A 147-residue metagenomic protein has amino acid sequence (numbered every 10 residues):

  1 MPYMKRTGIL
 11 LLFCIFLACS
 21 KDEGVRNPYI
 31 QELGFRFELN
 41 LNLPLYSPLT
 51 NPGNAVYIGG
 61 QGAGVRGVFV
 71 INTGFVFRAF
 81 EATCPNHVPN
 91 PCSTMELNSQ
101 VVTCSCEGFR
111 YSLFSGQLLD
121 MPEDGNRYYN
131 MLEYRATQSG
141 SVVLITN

Functional and structural regions predicted by a protein language model:
M4-L11: Sec-dependent signal peptide recognition, specifically the positively charged N-region followed immediately by
G8, S20-E23: Long, non-catalytic terminal segments
I15-A18: C-terminal motif of bacterial Sec signal peptides marking the signal peptidase cleavage site
S20, P85, T103-E107: Sequence contexts marking disulfide-bonded cysteines in secreted/extracellular proteins
D22-S99, S112-L113, Q117, L132-N147: N-terminal pre-ligand scaffold of iron-sulfur
N98-G108, L118-M131: Short cysteine/histidine-rich metal-coordination sites, predominantly Zn2+-binding motifs
